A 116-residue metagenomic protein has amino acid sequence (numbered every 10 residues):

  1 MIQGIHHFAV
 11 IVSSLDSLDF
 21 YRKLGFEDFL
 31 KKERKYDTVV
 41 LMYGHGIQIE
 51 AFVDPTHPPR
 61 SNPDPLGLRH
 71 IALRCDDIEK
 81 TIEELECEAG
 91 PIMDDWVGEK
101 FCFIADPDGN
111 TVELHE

Functional and structural regions predicted by a protein language model:
M1, E83-E116: Vicinal oxygen chelate
I2, V10-Q48: Core segments of cupin and vicinal oxygen chelate
I2-G4, D64-L68, W96: Short glycine-enriched loop/turn motifs at secondary-structure junctions
H7-A9, H70-A72, F101-F103: Short aromatic/hydrophobic contact patches that present stacked aromatics for nucleic-acid/ligand binding
Y36-D37, T56-S61: A short, acidic/glycine-rich surface segment
D64-G90: Mid-chain, well-packed structural core segment of small domains
